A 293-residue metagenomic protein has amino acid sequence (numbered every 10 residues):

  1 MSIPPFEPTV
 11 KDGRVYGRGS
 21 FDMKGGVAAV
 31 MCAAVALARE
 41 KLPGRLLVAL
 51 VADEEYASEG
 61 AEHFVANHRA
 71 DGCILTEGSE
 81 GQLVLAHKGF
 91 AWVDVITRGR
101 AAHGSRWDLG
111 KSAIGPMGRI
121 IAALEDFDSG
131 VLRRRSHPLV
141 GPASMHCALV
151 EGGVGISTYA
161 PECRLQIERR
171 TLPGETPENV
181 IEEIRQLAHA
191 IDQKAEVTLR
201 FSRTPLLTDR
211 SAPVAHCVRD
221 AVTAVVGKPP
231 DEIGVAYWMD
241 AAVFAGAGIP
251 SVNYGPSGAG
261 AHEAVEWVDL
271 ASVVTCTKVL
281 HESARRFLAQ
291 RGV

Functional and structural regions predicted by a protein language model:
M1-L47, T275: Active-site metal-coordination/substrate-binding segment of hydrolases, especially metallo-dependent peptidases
G13-R14, L47, D71-I74, S144 (+1 more regions): Structural motif
R18, A49-V51, I233-V235: Structural motif
F21-D22, Y56, A236, V268: Glycosyltransferase donor-binding loop in the core domain
A38-R39, A66-G72, D220, A224: Structural signature of cysteine-dependent C-C bond-forming condensing enzymes
P43-G115, R119: Histidine/acidic-residue-rich, glycine-tolerant segments that coordinate divalent metal ions
L85, A91-V293: Metal-dependent amide/peptide-bond hydrolase catalytic core, centered on the "pita-bread" metallohydrolase fold
